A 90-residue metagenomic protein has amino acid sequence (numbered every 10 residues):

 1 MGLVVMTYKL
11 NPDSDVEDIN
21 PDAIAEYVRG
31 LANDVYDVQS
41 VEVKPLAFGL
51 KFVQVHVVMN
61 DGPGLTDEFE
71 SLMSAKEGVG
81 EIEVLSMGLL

Functional and structural regions predicted by a protein language model:
M1-L90: Long, contiguous binding/interaction regions
